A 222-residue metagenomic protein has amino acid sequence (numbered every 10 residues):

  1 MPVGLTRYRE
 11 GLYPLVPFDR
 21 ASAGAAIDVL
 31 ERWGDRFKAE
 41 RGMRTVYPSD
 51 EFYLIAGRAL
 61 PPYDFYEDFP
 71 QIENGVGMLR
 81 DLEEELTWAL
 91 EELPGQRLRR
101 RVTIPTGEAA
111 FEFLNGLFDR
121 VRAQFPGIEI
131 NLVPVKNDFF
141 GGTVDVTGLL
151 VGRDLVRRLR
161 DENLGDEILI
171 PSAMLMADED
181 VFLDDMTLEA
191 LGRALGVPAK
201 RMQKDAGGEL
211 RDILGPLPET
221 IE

Functional and structural regions predicted by a protein language model:
G4-E222: Auxiliary Fe-S-binding modules of radical SAM enzymes
